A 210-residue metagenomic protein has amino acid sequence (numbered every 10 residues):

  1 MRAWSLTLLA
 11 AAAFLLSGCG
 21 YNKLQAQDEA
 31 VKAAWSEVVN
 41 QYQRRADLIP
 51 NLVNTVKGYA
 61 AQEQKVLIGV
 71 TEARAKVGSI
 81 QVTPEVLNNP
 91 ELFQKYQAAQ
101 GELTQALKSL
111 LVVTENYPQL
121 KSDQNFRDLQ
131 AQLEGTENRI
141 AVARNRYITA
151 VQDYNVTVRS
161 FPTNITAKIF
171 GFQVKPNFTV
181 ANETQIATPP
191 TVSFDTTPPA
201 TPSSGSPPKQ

Functional and structural regions predicted by a protein language model:
R2-Q210: A helix-centric hydrophobic-segment signal that preferentially recognizes long, alpha-helical stretches used
